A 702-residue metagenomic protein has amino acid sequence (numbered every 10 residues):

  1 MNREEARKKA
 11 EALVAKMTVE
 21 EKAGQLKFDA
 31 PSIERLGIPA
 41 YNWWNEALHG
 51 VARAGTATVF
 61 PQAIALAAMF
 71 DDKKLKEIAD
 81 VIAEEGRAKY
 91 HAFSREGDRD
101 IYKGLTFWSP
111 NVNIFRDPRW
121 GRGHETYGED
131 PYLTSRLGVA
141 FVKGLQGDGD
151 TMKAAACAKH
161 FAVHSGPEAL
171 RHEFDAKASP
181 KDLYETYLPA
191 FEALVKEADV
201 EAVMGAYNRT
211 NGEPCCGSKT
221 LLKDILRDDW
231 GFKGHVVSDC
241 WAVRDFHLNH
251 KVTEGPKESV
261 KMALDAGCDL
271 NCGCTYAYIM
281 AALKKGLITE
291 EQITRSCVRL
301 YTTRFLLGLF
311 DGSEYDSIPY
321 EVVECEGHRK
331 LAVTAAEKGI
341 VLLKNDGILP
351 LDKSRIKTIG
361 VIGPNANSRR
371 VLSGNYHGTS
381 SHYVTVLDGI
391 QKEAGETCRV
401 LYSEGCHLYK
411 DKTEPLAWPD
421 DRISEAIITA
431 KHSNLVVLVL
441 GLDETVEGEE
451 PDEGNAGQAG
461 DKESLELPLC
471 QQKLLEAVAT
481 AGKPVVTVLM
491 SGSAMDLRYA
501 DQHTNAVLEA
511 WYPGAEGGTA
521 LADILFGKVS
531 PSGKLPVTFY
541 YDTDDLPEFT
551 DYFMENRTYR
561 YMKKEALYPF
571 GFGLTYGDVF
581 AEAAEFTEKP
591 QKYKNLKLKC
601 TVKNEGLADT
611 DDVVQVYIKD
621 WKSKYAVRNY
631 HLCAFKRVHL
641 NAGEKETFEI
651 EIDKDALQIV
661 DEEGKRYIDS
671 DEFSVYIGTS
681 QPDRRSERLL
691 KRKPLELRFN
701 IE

Functional and structural regions predicted by a protein language model:
M1-Q658, D669-I677, Q681, E702: Glycoside hydrolase catalytic-domain context in secreted enzymes
E663-R666, S686-R688: Short proline/glycine-enriched turn/loop segments at secondary-structure junctions
R685-E702: Short beta-strand elements
